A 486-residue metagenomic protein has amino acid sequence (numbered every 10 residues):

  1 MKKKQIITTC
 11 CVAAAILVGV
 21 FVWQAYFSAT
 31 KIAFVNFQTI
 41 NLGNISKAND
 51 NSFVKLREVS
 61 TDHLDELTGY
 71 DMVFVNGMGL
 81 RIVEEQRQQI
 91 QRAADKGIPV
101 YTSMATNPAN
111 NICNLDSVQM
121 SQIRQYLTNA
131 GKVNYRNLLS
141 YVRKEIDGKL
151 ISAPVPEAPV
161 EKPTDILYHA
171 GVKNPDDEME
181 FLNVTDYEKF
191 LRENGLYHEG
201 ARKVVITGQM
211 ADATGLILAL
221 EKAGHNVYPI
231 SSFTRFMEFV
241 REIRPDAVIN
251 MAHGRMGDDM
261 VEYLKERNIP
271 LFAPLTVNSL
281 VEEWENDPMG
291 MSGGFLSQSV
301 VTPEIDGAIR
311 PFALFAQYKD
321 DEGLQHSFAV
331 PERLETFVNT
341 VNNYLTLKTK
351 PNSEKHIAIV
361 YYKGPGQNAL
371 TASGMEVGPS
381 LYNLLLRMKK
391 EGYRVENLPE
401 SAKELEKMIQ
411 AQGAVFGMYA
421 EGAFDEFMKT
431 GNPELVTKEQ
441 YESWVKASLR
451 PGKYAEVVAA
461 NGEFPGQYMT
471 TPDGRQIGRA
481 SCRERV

Functional and structural regions predicted by a protein language model:
K2-R485: An N-terminal assembly and electron-transfer interface module characteristic of large anaerobic redox and radical
